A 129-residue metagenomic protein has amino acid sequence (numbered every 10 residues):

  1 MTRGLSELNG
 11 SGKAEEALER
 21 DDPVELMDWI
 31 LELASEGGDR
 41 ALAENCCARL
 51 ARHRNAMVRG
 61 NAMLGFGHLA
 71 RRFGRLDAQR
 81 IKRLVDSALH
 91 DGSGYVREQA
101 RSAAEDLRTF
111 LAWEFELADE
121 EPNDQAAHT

Functional and structural regions predicted by a protein language model:
M1-D28, E121: N-terminal "cap/leader" segments of large eukaryotic alpha-helical scaffolds
M1-L5, L26-G38, G60-G74, E98-T109: Structural detector for internal amphipathic alpha-helices that build alpha-solenoid repeat scaffolds
R3, S87-T129: Eukaryotic acidic, Ser/Thr-rich intrinsically disordered low-complexity regions
L5-E16, G38-L50, G74-A88, W113-L117: Amphipathic alpha-helical scaffolding segments comprising HEAT/armadillo-like alpha-solenoid repeats
E19-R20, A34, A51-R52, R71 (+1 more regions): Alpha-solenoid HEAT/Armadillo repeat architecture
P23-V24, A56-M57, H90, G94-Y95: Alpha-helix N-cap/helix-start positions at coil->helix boundaries
A43-C47, V58-N61, G65, I81 (+1 more regions): Amphipathic alpha-helical interface surfaces
R52, A56, R71-R75, G94: Short gly/ser-rich anion-binding loops that grip negatively charged ligand groups
